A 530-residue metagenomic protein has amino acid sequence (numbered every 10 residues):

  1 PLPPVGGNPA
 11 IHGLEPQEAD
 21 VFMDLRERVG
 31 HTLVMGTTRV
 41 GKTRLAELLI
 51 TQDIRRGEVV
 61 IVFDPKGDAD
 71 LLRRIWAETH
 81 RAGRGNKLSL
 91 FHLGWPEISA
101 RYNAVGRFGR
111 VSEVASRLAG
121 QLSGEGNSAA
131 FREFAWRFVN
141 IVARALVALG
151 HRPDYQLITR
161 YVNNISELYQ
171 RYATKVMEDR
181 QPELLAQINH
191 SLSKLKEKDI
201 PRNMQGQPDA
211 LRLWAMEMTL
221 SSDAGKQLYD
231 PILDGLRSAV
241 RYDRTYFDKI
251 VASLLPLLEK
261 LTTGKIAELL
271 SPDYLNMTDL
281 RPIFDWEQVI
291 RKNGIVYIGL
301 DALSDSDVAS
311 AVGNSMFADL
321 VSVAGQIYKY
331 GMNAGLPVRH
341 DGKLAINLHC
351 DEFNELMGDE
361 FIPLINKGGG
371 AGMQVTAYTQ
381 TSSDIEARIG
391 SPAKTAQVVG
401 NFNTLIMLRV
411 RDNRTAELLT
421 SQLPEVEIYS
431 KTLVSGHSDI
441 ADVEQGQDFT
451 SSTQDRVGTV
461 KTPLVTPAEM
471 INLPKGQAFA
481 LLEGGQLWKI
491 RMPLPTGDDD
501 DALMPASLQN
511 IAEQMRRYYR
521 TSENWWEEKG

Functional and structural regions predicted by a protein language model:
P1-D20: N-terminal pre-Walker A segment at the start of P-loop NTPase domains
A10-I11, D154, I440, T450: Intrinsically disordered, low-complexity, compositionally biased regions/tails
E15-P16, M23-R28, M35-M373, A468-W488 (+2 more regions): P-loop NTPase motor domains
G67, L423, L494: A short beta-strand motif that forms part of the nucleic acid-binding face of small beta-barrel RNA-binding folds
I365-K367, A371-E483: Conserved ATP-driven motor cores of ASCE-family P-loop NTPases powering translocation/secretion/packaging/pilus
H437, S507-L508: Intrinsically disordered, low-complexity linkers and terminal tails enriched in Pro/Gly and often acidic or mixed-charge
M492-L494, D501-A506: Positively charged interface segments
